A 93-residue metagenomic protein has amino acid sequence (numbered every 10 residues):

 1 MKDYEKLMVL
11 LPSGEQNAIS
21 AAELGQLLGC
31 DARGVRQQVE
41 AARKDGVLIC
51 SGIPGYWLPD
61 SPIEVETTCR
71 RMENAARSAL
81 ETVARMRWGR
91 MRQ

Functional and structural regions predicted by a protein language model:
M1-M8: Short alpha-helical segments that sit at the start of domains
L11-N17: Short helix-capping/hinge SLiMs at alpha-helix to coil transitions
S20-L27: A short acidic, leucine-rich amphipathic alpha-helix
C30-A41: Short amphipathic alpha-helical interaction segments
R43-I53: A short, conserved structural fragment
G52-D60: Minor-groove-contacting beta-hairpin "wing" of winged helix-turn-helix DNA-binding domains
D60-T68: Short His/Asp/Glu-rich catalytic/ion-coordination signatures at enzyme active sites or charged loops
T67-Q93: Long, low-complexity, charge-rich intrinsically disordered regions
